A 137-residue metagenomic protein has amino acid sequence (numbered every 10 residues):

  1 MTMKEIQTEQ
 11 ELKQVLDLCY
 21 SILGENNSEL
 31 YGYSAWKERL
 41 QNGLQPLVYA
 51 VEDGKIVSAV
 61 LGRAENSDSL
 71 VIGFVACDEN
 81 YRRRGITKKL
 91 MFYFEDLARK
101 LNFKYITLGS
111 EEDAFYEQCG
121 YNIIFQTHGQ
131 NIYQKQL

Functional and structural regions predicted by a protein language model:
M1-S34: Short amphipathic alpha-helix that is part of the acyltransferase structural core
E25-E52, L61: Active-site rim helix/loop that mediates acceptor-substrate recognition in acyltransferases
Y49, K55-R63, V71-A76: Conserved beta-strand in the GNAT
V51-D53, K135-L137: Active-site beta-strand termini and strand-to-loop segments that position acidic
R63-G73, R82, Q126-G129: A conserved beta-turn-beta hairpin within the catalytic core of GNAT-like acetyltransferases that forms part
C77, R83-D96, L108: Conserved acetyl-CoA-binding loop-helix of GNAT-fold acetyltransferases
K104, S110-I132: Conserved active-site alpha-helix within GNAT-family acetyltransferase domains
